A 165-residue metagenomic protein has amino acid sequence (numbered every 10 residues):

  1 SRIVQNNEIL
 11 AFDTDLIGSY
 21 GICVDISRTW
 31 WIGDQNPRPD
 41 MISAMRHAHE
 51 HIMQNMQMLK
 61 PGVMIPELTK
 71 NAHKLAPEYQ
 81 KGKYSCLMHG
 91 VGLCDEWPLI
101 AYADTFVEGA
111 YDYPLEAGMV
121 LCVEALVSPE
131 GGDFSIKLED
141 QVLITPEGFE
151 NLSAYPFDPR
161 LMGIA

Functional and structural regions predicted by a protein language model:
S1-A165: Active-site neighborhoods and metal-handling regions in enzymes and metal-associated proteins
